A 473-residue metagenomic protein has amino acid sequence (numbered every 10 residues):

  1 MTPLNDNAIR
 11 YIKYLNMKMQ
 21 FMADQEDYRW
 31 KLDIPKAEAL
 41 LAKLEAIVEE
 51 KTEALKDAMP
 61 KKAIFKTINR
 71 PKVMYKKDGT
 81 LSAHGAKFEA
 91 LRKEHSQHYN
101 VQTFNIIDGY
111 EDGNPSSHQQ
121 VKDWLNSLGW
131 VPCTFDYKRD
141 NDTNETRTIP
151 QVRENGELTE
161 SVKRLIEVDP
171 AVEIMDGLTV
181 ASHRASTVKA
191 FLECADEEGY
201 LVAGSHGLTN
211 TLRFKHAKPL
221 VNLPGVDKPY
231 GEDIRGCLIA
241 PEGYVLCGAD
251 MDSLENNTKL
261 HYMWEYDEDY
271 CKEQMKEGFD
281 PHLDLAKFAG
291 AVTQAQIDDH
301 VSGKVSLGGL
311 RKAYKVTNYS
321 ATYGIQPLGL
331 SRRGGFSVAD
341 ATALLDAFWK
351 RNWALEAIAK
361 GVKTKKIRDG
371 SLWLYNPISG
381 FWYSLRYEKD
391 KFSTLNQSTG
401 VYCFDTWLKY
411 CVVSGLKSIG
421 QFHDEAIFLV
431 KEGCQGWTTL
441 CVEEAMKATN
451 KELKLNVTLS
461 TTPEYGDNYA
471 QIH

Functional and structural regions predicted by a protein language model:
M1-Y230, G243-V245, E255, P327 (+5 more regions): Conserved "right-hand" nucleotidyltransferase catalytic core of DNA-directed polymerases
D6-N16, D252, K276-F279, G303-A313 (+2 more regions): Structural motif
M17, L254-E255, H282, Q326 (+1 more regions): Catalytic-loop motifs flanking and including active-site residues across diverse enzymes
A23, D27, H206, A289-F422 (+3 more regions): Conserved catalytic core of nucleic-acid polymerases
G204-D299: Function-dense linear segments that define catalytic or interfacial modules in macromolecule-processing proteins
I427-K431: Short hydrophobic/aromatic beta-strand micro-patches that form the beta-sheet surface supporting nucleotide- or nucleic
T438-M446: Short amphipathic alpha-helices in soluble, non-transmembrane regions that often serve as interface/regulatory elements
A448-S460: Flexible helix-coil linker/hinge segments at domain or subdomain boundaries
